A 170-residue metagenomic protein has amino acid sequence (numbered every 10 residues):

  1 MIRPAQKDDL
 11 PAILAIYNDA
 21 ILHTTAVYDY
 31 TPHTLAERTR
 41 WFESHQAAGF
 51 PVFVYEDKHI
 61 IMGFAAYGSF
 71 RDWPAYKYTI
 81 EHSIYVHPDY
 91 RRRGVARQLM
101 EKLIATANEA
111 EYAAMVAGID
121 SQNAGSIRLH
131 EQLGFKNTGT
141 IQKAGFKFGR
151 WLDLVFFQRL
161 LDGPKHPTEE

Functional and structural regions predicted by a protein language model:
M1-D8, G163-E170: Conserved N-terminal entry element of GNAT/NAT acetyltransferase domains
L10, L14-E43: Conserved GNAT-fold acetyl-CoA-binding loop/helix
H33-D89, M100-E101, L160-D162: Acetyl-CoA-dependent GNAT
I60-F64, G125, W151: Glycine-rich acetyl-CoA-binding "A-motif" of GNAT/NAT acetyltransferases
A66-S69, V116-I119, E131, K136-D153 (+1 more regions): Conserved catalytic-core motifs of GNAT/GCN5-like acyltransferases
V86, R92-A105, R128-Q132: Conserved acetyl-CoA-binding loop-helix of GNAT-fold acetyltransferases
R97, E109, S121-G139: Conserved active-site alpha-helix within GNAT-family acetyltransferase domains
A107-I119: Conserved GNAT acetyl-CoA-binding A-motif
